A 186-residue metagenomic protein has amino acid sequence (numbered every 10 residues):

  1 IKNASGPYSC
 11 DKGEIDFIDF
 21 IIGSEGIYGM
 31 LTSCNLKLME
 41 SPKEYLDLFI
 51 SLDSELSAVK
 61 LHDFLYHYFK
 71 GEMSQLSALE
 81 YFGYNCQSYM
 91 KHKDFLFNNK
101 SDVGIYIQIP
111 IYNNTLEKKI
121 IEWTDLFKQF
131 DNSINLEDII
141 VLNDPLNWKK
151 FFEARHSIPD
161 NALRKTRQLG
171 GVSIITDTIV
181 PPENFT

Functional and structural regions predicted by a protein language model:
I1-F20: Polyanion-binding loop/helix "lid" in catalytic or ligand-binding cores
I21-T186: C-terminal substrate-recognition/cap domain of FAD-linked oxidoreductases
